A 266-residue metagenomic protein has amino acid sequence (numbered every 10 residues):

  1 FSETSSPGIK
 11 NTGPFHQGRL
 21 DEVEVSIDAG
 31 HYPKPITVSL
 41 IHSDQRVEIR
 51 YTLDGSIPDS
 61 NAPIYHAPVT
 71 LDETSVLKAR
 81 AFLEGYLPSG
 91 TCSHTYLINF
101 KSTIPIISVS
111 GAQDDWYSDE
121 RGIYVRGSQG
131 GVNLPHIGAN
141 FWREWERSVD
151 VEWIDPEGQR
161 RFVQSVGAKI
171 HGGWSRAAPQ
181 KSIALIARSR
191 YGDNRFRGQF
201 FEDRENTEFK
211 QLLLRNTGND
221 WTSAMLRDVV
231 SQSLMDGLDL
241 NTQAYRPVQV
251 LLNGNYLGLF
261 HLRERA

Functional and structural regions predicted by a protein language model:
F1-S148, W153-G167, T217: Short, compositionally stereotyped local motifs that mark structural "simplifiers"
V109, D119-A266: Conserved ATP-binding subdomain of kinase catalytic cores across diverse folds
